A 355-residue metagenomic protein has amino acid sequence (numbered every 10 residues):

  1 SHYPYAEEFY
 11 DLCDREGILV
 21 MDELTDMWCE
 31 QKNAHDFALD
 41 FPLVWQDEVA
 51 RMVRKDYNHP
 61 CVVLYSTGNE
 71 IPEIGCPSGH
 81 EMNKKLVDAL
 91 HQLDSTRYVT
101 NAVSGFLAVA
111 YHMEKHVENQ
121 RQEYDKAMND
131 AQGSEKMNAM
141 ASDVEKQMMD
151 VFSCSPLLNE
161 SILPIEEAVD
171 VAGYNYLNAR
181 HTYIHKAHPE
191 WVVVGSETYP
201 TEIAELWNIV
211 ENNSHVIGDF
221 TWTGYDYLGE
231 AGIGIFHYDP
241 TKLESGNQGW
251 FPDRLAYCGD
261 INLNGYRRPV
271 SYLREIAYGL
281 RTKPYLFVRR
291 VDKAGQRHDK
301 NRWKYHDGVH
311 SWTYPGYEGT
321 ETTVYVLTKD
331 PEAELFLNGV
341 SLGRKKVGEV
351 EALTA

Functional and structural regions predicted by a protein language model:
S1-A89, S95, V99-T100, A168: Active-site-adjacent substrate/metal-binding segments within catalytic domains of carbohydrate-active enzymes
V63-Y65, D88-Q92, V99-A355: Substrate-binding clefts and catalytic carboxylate motifs of secreted carbohydrate-active enzymes
